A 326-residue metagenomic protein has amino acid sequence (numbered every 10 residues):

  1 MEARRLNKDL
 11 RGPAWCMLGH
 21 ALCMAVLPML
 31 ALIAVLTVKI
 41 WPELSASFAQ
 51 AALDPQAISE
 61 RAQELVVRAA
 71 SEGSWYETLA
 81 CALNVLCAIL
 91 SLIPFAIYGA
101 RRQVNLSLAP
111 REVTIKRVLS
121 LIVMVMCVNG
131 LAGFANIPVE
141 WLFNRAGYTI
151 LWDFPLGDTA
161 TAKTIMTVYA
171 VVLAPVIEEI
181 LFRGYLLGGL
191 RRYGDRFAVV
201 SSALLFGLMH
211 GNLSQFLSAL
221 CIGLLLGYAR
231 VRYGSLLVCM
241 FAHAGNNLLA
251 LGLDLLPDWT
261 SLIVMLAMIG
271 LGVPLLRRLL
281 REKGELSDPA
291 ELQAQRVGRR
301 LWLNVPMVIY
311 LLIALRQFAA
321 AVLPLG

Functional and structural regions predicted by a protein language model:
E2-A25, R102-G133, D288-L311: Interfacial transmembrane-helix boundary/kink motif in multi-pass membrane proteins
E2-A80, E178-L181, G245, A250-L255: Transmembrane alpha-helical insertion/packing segments
E2-R4, W75-V123, W141-F143, V273-Q293: Membrane-helix interface linkers and caps
A21, E77-L86, T260-M268: Alpha-helical transmembrane segments of polytopic membrane proteins
C23-L32, C87-L92, M124, V128-A132 (+5 more regions): Alpha-helical transmembrane segments of multipass membrane proteins
M24-A25, V38-K39, L90-S91, V171-V172 (+1 more regions): Hydrophobic alpha-helical transmembrane segments of integral membrane proteins, especially lipid-exposed positions
T37-E77, N105-I177, G188, F318-G326: Juxtamembrane helix-loop-helix connectors linking adjacent transmembrane helices in multi-pass membrane enzymes
G130, K163-G326: Transmembrane helix-loop-helix hairpins at the membrane interface of multi-pass integral membrane proteins
